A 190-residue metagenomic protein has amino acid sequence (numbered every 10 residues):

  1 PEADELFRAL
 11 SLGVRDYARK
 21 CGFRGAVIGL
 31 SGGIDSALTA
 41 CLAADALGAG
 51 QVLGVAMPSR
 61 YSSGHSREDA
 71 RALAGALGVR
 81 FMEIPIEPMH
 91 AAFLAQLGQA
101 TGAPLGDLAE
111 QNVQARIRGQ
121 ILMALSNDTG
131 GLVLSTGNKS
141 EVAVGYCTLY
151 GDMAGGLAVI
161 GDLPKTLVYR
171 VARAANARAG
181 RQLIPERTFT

Functional and structural regions predicted by a protein language model:
P1-G29, D45-L47: RNA-binding accessory domains that recognize and position tRNA/RNA substrates
E2-L6, A18, L30-S31, D35 (+5 more regions): Catalytic cores of large soluble enzymes that bind and process phosphate-bearing ligands
R24-L30, I34-R71: ATP-dependent adenylation/pyrophosphate-handling site
R24-S36, M89-H90, N138-S140, E186-T190: A glycine-rich phosphate-binding loop feature that marks nucleotide/adenosyl-phosphate handling sites
G25, Q51-L53, R80, G130-V133: Beta-sheet entry/capping signal
I28, E83, L134-T136: General beta-strand structural signal in soluble alpha/beta enzymes
L47, L77, A100-A179: Active-site adenylate/phosphate-handling loop in enzymes that bind or generate adenylated species
Q51-A56, R60, G64-A109, A115 (+1 more regions): A conserved beta-strand->alpha-helix junction
